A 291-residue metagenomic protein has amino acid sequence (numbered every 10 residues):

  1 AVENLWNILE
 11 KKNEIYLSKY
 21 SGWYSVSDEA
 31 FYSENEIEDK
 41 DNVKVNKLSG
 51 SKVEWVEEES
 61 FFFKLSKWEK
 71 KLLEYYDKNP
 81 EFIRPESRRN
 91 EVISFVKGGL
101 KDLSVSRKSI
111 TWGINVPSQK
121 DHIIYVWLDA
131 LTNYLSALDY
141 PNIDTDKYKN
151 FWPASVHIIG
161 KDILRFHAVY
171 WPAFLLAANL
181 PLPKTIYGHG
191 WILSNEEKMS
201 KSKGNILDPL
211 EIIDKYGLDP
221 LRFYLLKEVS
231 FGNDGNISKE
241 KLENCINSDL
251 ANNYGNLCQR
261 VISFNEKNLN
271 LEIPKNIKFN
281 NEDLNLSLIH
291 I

Functional and structural regions predicted by a protein language model:
A1-Y75, N79-F82: N-terminal, positively charged nucleic-acid-binding surface of large information/translation enzymes
G22-D28, G190-I192, K241-L242, I277-F279: A glycine-rich phosphate-binding loop feature that marks nucleotide/adenosyl-phosphate handling sites
V45-K267, P274: Structured secondary-structure scaffolds
L65, D283-L284: Generic alpha-helical segment signature
N270-K278, L284-S287: Long, contiguous internal "core" modules enriched in hydrophobic/ aromatic residues
I289-I291: Conserved small/polar residues in nucleotide/adenosyl-binding loops
